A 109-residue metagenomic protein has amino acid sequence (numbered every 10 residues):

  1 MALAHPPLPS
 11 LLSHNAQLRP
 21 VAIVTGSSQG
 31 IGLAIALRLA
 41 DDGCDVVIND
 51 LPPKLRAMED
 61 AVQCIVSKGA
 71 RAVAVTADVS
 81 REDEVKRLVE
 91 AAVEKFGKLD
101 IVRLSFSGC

Functional and structural regions predicted by a protein language model:
A2-G97, I101-C109: Short-chain dehydrogenase/reductase
